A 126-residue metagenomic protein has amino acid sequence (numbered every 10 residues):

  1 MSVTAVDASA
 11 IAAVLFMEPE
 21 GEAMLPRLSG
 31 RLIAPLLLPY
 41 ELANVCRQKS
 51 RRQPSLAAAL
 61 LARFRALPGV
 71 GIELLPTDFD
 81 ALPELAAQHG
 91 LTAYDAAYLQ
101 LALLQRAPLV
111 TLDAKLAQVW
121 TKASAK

Functional and structural regions predicted by a protein language model:
M1-L37, S50-A59, K115: Short, well-structured N-terminal submotif of metal-dependent ribonuclease cores
V3, P35, L91, L99-K126: Acidic, PIN/NYN-like endoribonuclease modules and their adjacent C-terminal/linker elements
L15-F16, L28, C46, A86 (+1 more regions): Short, flexible helix/strand-to-coil boundary loops that buttress conserved ligand/catalytic motifs in alpha/beta
G30, V70-I72, A107: A structural micro-motif
N44-Q48, L103: Short glycine/serine- and small hydrophobic-enriched flexible loop segments
A59-Q88, Q100: Acidic catalytic patch
